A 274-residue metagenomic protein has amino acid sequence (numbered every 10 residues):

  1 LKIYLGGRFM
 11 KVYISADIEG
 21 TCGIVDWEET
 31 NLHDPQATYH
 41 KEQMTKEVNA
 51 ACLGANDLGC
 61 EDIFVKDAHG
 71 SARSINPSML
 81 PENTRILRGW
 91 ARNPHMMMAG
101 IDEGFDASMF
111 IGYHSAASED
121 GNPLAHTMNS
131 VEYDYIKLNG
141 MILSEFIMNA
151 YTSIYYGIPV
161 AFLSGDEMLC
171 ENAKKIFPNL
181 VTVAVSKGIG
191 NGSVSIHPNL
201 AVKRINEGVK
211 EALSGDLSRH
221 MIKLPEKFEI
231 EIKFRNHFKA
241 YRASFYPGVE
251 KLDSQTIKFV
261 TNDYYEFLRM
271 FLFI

Functional and structural regions predicted by a protein language model:
L1-F9: Short, Lys/Arg-enriched N-terminal segments with co-localized hydrophobic residues within the first ~10-30 amino acids
S15-A16, K66-D67, S108-G112, L163-S164 (+1 more regions): Short beta-strand segments
E28-C52: Short catalytic helix/loop segments, enriched in acidic residues and glycine and frequently bearing histidine
V48-E103: Glycine-rich nucleotide/cofactor/substrate-binding loop typically near the N-terminus or early in the first domain
R88-V131: N-terminal glycine-rich phosphate/adenylate-binding segment common to multiple enzyme folds
R92, S130-Y156, S164-M168: Active-site glycine-rich loop that binds ribose-phosphate moieties when present
T152-G208, A212-L213: Active-site rim beta-loop-alpha module in soluble metabolic enzymes
G188, A201-I274: C-terminal accessory domains and tails appended to enzymatic cores
